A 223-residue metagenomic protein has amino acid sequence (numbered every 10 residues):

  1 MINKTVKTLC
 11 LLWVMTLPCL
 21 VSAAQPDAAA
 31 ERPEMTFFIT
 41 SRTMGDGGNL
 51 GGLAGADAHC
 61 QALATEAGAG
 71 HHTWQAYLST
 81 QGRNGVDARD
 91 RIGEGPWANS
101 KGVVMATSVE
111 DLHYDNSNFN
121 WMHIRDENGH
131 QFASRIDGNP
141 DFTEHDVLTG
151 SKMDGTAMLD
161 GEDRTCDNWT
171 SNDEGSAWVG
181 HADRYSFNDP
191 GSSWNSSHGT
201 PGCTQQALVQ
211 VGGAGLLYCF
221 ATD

Functional and structural regions predicted by a protein language model:
M1-C10: Bacterial N-terminal signal peptides that target proteins for export
L9-C19: Bacterial N-terminal signal peptides
A24-D223: Secreted/extracellular ectodomain signature
